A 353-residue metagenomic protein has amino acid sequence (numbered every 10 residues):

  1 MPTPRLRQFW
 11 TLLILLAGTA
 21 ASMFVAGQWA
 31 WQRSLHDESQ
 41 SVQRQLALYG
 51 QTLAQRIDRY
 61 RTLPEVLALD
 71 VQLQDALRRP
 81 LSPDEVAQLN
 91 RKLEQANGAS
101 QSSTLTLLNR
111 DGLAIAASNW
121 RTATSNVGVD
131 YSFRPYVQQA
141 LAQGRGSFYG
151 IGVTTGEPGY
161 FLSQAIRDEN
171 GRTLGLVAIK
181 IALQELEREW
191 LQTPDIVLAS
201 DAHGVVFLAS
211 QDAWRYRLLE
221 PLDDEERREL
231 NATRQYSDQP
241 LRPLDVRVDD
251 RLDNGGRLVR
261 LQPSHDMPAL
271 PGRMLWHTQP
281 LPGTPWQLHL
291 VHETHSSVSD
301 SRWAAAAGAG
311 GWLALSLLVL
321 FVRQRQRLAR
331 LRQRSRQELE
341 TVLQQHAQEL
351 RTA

Functional and structural regions predicted by a protein language model:
P2-A17, S301-A307: N-terminal signal-anchor/signal peptide hydrophobic helix marking the start of the first transmembrane segment
Q8, L15-R79, A99-S102, R145: Juxtamembrane extracytoplasmic/periplasmic/luminal helical "stalk" adjacent to the first N-terminal
P64, S103-L107, V197-L198: Short, hydrophobic-rich beta-strand element in sensory/regulatory alpha-beta domains
D75-A76, G112-W120, V206-S210, H277-T278: Amphipathic coiled-coil signal-relay and dimerization helices
A87-A99, L176-Y236: Solvent-exposed, extracytoplasmic
G98, A117-E189: Extracytoplasmic/periplasmic ligand-binding sensor regions of membrane-associated signaling proteins
E229-A305: Extracellular/periplasmic juxtamembrane segments that couple receptor/chemosensory ectodomains to their
T294-V342: Cytoplasm-proximal transmembrane signaling helix
